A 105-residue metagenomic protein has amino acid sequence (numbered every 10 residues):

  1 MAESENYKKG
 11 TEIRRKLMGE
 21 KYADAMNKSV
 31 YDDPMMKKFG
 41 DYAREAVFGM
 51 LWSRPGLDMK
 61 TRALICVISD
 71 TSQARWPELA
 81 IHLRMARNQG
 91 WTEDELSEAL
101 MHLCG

Functional and structural regions predicted by a protein language model:
M1-K60, N88: Acidic, glycine/proline-rich low-complexity segments that act as flexible tails and inter-domain linkers
D33, F39-G40, C66-V67, Q73-A74: Short leucine-rich amphipathic alpha-helices used at interfaces
D33, T71, Q89, H102-G105: A short structural micro-motif
K37-F39, R75-L83, L103-G105: Short amphipathic alpha-helical segments at helix boundaries and their inter-helical linkers
A43-V47, L64-S69, A99-C104: Short alpha-helical scaffolding segments that buttress acidic/His motifs in well-ordered protein cores
R44, T61-R62, L79, L96: N-terminal alpha-helical segment
T61, I65, L83-A86, C104-G105: Residue-level signal for alpha-helical context at structural boundaries
V67, T71-E98: Mid-chain, well-packed structural core segment of small domains
